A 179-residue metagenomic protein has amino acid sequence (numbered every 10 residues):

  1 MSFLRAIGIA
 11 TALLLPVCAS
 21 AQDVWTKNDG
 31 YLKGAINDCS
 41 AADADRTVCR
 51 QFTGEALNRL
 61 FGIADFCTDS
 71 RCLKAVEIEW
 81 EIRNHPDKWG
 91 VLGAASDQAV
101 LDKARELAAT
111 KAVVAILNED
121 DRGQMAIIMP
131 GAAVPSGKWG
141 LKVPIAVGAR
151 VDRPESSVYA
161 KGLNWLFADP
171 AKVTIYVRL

Functional and structural regions predicted by a protein language model:
M1-G8: Bacterial N-terminal signal peptides that target proteins for export
G8-P16: Bacterial N-terminal signal peptides
A12, Q22-V24, V173-L179: Short amphipathic alpha-helical segments
S20-E77: N-terminal capping segments
L57, V114-A115, I175: Hydrophobic beta-strand residues in large extracellular and virion-surface proteins
S70-V147: ...with weaker cross-activation on analogous glycine-rich loops/strands in unrelated enzymes
A132-L179: Active-site or metal-binding loop neighborhoods of secreted/extracellular toxin and effector enzymes
